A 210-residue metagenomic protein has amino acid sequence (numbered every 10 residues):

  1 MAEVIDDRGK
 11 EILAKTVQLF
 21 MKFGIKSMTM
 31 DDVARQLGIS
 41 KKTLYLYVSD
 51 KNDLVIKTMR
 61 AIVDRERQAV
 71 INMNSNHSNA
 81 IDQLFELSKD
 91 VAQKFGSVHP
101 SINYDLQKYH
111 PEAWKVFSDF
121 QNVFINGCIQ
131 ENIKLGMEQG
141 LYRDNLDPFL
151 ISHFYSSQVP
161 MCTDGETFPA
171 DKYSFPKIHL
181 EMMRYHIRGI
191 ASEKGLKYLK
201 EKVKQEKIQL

Functional and structural regions predicted by a protein language model:
M1-F23, S27-Q36, D53-I56: Basic, helix-initiating cap at the start of DNA-binding domains
K22-I25, L46, R143: Helix-turn-helix/winged-helix DNA-binding modules
L37-V48: Short hydrophobic/aromatic patch on the recognition helix
K57, Q68-S101, S152-Y155: Hydrophobic alpha-helical connector segments
D82, F120, E138-F154, K172-E181: All-alpha amphipathic helical-bundle segments outside canonical DNA-binding/catalytic cores that form hydrophobic
K94, N126, Y155-Y173, H186-K200: Amphipathic C-terminal alpha-helical segment
G96-Q130, M137-L141, N145, F149-L150: Short secondary-structure transition hinges
E131-L135, Q139, K172-L210: C-terminal peripheral helix-coil segments that are non-catalytic and often amphipathic
